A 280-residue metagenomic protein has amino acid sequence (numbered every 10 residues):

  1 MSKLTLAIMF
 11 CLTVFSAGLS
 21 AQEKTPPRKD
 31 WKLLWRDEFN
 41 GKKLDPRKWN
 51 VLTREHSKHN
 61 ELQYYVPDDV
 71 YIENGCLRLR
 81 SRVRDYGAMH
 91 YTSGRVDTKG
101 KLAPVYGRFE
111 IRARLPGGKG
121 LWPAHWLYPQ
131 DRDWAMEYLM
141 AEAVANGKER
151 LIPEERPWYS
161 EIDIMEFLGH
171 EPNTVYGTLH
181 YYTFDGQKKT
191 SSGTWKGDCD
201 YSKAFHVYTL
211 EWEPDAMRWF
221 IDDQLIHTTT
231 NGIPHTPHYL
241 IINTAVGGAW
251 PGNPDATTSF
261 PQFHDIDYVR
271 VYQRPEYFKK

Functional and structural regions predicted by a protein language model:
M1-E23: Bacterial Sec-dependent N-terminal signal peptides
Q22-K280: GH16 jelly-roll
